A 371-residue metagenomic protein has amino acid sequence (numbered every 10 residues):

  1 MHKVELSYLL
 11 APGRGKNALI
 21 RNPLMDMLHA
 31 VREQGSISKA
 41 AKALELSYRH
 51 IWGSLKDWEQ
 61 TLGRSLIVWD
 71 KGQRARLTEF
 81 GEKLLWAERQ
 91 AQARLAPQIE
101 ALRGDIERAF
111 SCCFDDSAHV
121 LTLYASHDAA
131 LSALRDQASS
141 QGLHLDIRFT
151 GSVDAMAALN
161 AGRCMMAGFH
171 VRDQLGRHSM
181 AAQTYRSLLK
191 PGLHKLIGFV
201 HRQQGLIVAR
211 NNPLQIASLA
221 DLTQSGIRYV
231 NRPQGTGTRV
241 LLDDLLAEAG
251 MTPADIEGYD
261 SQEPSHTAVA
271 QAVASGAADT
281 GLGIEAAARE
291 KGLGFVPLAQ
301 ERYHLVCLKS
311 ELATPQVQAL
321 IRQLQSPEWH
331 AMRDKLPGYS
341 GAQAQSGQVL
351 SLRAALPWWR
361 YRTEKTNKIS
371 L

Functional and structural regions predicted by a protein language model:
M1-R163, L188-H194, L219, P327-L371: N-terminal hydrophobic or amphipathic helices and topogenic motifs
R21-L24, P191-G205, L293-R322, Q343-L352: Periplasmic-binding protein-like
S117-S126, A220-V240: Short loop->beta-strand "edge-of-pocket" segments that line small-molecule binding or catalytic clefts across diverse
A133-Q141, L219-A220, T238-Y259: Ligand-binding cleft/hinge of the Venus flytrap
H144-G151, R232, P253-S265: Short beta-strand-to-loop elements that line the ligand-binding cleft of bilobed periplasmic-binding protein-like
D154-Q203: Short beta-strand-centered segments that line the small-molecule binding cleft or hinge of alpha/beta clamshell
H170-Y185, A270-A299: A ligand-binding cleft/hinge motif common to bilobed small-molecule-binding domains
F199, V208-Y229: Flexible hinge/capping segments at coil-to-helix
